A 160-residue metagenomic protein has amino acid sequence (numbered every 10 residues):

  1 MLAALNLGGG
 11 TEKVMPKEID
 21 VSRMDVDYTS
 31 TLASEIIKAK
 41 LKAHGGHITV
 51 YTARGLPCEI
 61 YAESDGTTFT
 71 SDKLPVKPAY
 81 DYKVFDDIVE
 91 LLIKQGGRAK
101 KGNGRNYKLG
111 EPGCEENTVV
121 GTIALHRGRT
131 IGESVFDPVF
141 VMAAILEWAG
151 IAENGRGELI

Functional and structural regions predicted by a protein language model:
M1-V14: N-terminal amphipathic/basic-hydrophobic helices that include classical n-h-c signal peptides and signal-anchor
S30-K101: Long, low-complexity, charged/polar intrinsically disordered regions in eukaryotic proteins
F69-S71, R105-L109, A124, P138-V139: Long Lys/Arg-rich low-complexity intrinsically disordered regions in nucleic-acid-associated proteins
G97-C114: An alpha-helical, amphipathic repeat domain used for nucleic-acid recognition, typified by the mTERF helical solenoid
C114-F136: Short helix-coil junctions and helix-kink-helix linkers
G132-W148: Short amphipathic alpha-helical interaction segments
E147-E158: A short, conserved structural fragment
